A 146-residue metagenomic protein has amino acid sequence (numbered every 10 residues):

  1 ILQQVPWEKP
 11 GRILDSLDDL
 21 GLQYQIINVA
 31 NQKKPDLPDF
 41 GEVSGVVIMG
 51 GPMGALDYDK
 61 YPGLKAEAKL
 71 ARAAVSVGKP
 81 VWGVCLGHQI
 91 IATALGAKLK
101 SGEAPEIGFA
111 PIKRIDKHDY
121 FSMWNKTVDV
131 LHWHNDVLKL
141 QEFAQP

Functional and structural regions predicted by a protein language model:
I1-L20: Short, charged N-terminal beta->alpha structural module
L2-Q4, V29, L86: Cofactor-binding loop segments of dinucleotide-utilizing enzymes, especially the Rossmann-like FAD- and NAD(P)+-binding
L2-V5, I48-P52, N135: Glycine-rich His-Gly loop
W7-E8, Q89, I107: Short alpha-helical
P10-R12, D36, D57-D59, A92-A94 (+1 more regions): Short glycine-/acidic-enriched loop or helix-start segments at secondary-structure transitions that form or flank
L14-W82: Flexible gly/pro-rich beta->alpha loop and the following alpha-helix that scaffold active-site loops
A74-K98: Catalytic nucleophile loop
L95-P146: Pocket-forming structural segment of enzyme catalytic cores
